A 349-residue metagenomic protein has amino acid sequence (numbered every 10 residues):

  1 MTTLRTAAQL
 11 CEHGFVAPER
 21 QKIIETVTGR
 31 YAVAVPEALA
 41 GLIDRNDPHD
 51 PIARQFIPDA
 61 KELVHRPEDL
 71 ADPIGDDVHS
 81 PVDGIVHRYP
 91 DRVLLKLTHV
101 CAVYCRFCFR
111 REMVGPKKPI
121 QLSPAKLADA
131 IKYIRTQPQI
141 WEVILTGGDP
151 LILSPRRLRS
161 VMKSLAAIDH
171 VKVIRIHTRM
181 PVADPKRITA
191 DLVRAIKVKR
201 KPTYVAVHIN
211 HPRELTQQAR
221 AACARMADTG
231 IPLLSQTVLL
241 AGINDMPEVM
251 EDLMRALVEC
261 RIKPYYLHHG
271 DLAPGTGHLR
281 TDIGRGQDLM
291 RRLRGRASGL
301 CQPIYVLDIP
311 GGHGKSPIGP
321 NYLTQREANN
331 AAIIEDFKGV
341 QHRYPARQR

Functional and structural regions predicted by a protein language model:
M1-H87: Flexible, acidic/Gly-rich N-terminal and inter-domain linker regions that tether and position cofactor-handling modules
L39, C105, Y265: Conserved, mostly hydrophobic/aromatic
S80-D83, V93-K96, A128-Y133: Short, charged beta->alpha transition segments
G84, K118-P119, R135-Q137: Domain-level signature for proteins that mediate thiol-based redox and metal-cofactor handling
H87-P124, I176: Canonical Radical SAM [4Fe-4S] cluster-binding loop centered on the CxxxCxxC motif and its immediate flanking residues
L95-K96, C108, V143-L145, P150-L151: Conserved catalytic-core segments centered on acid/base and nucleophilic motifs
L127-E142, L151-A297: Conserved AdoMet/S-adenosylmethionine-binding subsite of the radical SAM
D288-R349: C-terminal accessory regions of radical SAM enzymes
